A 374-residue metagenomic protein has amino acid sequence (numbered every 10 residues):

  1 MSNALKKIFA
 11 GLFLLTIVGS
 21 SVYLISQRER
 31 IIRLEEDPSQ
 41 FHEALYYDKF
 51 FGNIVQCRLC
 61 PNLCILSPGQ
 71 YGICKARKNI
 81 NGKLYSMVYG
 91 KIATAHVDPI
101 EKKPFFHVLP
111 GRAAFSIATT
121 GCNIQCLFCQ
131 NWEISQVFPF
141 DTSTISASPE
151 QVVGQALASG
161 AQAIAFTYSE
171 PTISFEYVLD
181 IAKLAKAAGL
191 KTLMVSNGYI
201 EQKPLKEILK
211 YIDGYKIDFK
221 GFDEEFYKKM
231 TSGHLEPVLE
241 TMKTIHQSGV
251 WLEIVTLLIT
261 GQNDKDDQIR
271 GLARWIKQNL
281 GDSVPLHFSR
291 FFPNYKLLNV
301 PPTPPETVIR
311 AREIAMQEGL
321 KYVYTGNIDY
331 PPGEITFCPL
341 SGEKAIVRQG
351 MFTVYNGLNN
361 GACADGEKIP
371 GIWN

Functional and structural regions predicted by a protein language model:
S2-I65, Q262-N374: Auxiliary Fe-S-binding modules of radical SAM enzymes
I31-C57, N62-T119, W132-Q136, K344-I346: N-terminal [4Fe-4S]-dependent radical SAM core
L45, G72, G82, M87 (+8 more regions): Flexible, active-site-adjacent loop/turn segments at secondary-structure boundaries
R58, K75, T120-N123, L127-Q130 (+2 more regions): Cys/His/Pro-rich metal-binding microdomains
P68-Y71, Y85, F128, V137-F140 (+5 more regions): Generic domain-boundary/flexible-linker signal
I73-K83, M87-A95, F140-E150, F352-D365: Short cysteine/histidine-rich metal-coordination sites, predominantly Zn2+-binding motifs
P110-T120, I124-S159: Glycine-rich active-site/cofactor-binding loop and its immediate structural neighborhood
S146-E306, A311: Conserved AdoMet/S-adenosylmethionine-binding subsite of the radical SAM
